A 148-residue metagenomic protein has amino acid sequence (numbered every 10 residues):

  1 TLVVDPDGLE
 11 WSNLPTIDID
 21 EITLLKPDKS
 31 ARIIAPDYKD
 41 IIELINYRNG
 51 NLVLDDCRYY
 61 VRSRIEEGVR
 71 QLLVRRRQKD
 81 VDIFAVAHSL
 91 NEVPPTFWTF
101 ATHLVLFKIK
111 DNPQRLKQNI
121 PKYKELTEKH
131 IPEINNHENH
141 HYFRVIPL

Functional and structural regions predicted by a protein language model:
T1, K29-S30, N49, N139-H141: Short, surface-exposed beta-edge/turn micro-motifs
T1-P27: Walker A/P-loop NTP-binding active-site region of P-loop NTPases, recognizing the glycine-rich GxxxxGKT/S
V3-E10, P36-L126: Conserved P-loop NTPase motor cores
D18-E21, S89, P147: Short, solvent-exposed coil/turn linker segments
I19-N46: Short glycine-rich substrate-engagement loop in P-loop NTPases that contacts/grips substrate
L25, T96-W98, E133-H137: A general structural signal for short secondary-structure junctions and capping/turn motifs
R32, L104-L106, H141-I146: Ordered hydrophobic segments in well-structured contexts
R115-L148: Phosphate-binding and hydrolysis-coupling loops of NTP-dependent motor/remodeling domains
